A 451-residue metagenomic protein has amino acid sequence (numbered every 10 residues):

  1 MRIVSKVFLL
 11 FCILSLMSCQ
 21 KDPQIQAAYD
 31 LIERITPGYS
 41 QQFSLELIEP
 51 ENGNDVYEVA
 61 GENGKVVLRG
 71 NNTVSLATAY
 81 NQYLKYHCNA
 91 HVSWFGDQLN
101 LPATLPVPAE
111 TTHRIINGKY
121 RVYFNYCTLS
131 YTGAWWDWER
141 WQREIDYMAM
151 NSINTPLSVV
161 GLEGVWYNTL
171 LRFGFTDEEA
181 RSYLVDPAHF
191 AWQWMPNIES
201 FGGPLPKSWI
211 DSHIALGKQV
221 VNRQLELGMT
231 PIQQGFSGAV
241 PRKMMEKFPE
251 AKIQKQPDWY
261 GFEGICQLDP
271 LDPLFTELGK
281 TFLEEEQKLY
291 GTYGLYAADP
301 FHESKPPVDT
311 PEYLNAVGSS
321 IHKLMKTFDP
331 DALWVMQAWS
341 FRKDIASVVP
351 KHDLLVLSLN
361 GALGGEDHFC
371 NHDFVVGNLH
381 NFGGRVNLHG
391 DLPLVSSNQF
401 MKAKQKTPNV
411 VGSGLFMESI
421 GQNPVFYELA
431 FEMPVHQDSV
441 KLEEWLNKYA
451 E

Functional and structural regions predicted by a protein language model:
M1-P23: Bacterial Sec-dependent N-terminal signal peptides
C19-G118: Contiguous, structured surface segment used for ligand recognition
Q24-A28, L76-Y80, R140-E144, L216 (+4 more regions): Stable alpha-helical elements in mature extracytoplasmic
S40, H91, D97-P106, F124-T128 (+3 more regions): Catalytic-core regions of glycoside hydrolase
G64-G70, S130-W135, K207: Second-shell loop/turn segments in exported
T112-H113, W135-E139: Catalytic and substrate-binding clefts that recognize carbohydrates or anionic sugar/phosphate headgroups
G118-D137, M148: Active-site-adjacent substrate/metal-binding segments within catalytic domains of carbohydrate-active enzymes
E139, D146, V411: Short alpha-helical basic/polar micro-motif
